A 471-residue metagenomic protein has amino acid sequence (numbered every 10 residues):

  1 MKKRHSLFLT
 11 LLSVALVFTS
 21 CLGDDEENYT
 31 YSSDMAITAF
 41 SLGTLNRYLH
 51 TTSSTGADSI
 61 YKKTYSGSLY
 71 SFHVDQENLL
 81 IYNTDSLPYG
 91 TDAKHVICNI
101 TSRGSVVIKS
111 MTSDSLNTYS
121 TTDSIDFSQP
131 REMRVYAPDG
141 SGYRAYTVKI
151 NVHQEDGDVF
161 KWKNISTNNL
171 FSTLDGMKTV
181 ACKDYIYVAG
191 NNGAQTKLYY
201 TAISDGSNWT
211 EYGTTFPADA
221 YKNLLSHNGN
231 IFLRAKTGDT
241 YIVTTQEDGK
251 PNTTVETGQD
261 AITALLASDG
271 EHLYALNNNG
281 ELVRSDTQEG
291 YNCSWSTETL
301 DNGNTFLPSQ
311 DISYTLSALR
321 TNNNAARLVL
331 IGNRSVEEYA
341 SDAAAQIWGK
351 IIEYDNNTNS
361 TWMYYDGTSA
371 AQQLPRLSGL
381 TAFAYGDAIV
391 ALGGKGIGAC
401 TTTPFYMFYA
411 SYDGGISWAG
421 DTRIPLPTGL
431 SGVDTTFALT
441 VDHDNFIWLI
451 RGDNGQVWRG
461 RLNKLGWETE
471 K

Functional and structural regions predicted by a protein language model:
V17-S20: C-terminal motif of bacterial Sec signal peptides marking the signal peptidase cleavage site
L22-M177: Predominantly extracytoplasmic/ectodomain segments of secreted and cell-surface proteins
N169-V180, T214-G229, T254-E271, D301-N323 (+2 more regions): Repeated scaffold domains used in trafficking and secretory/extracellular systems, primarily beta-propellers
C182-V188, G229-L233, G270-A275, N323-I331 (+3 more regions): Entry beta-strands of beta-propeller and related beta-repeat scaffolds
N191-T196, K236-D239, N279-L282, N333-A340 (+2 more regions): Short glycine/acidic-enriched loop and turn motifs that connect beta-strands
Y200-S204, V243-Q246, S285-Q288, S341 (+3 more regions): Conserved Ser/Thr-centered positions that define the repeating blades of beta-propeller domains
D205-S207, G249-K250, E289-N292, D355-S360 (+1 more regions): Asp-box/BNR beta-propeller loop motif
T428-K471: Blade-level signature of beta-propeller repeat domains, shared across WD40, Kelch, NHL, RCC1 and BNR/Asp-box propellers
